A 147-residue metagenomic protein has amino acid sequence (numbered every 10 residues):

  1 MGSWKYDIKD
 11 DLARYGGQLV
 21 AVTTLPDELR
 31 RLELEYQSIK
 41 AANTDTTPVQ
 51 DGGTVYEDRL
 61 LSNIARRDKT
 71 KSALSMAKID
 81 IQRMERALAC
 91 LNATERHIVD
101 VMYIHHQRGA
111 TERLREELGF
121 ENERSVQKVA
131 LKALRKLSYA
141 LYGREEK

Functional and structural regions predicted by a protein language model:
M1-C90, G119, Y139-K147: N-terminal interaction/assembly modules
R14, H97-I98, S125: Generic detector of isolated residues embedded in canonical secondary-structure elements
D80, L91-E95, V129: N-terminal positioning helix adjacent to the helix-turn-helix/winged-helix DNA-binding module
L91-G109: Short amphipathic alpha helix immediately N-terminal
H106-S125: Helix-turn-helix DNA-binding module
V126-R144: DNA major-groove recognition helices of helix-turn-helix
